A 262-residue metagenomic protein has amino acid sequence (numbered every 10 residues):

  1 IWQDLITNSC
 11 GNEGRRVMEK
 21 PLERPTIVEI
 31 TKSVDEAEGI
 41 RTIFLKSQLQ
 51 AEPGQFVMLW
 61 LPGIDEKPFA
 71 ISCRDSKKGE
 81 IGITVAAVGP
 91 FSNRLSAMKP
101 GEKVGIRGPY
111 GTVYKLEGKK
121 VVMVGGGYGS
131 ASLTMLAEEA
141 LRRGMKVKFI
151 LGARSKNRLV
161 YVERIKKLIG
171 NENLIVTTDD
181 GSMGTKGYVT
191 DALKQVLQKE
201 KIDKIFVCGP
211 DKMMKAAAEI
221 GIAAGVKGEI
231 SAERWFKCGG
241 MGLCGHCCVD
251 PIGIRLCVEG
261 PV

Functional and structural regions predicted by a protein language model:
E19-E102: Ferredoxin-reductase
K32, C73, V176-T178, I230 (+1 more regions): Structural signal for conserved beta-strand scaffold positions within catalytic alpha/beta enzyme cores
P90-F236: FNR/FR-type flavoprotein reductase catalytic core
S132, D211-K212, E233-P261: Local cysteine-cluster metal-coordination motifs and their immediate loop/turn environment, predominantly Fe-S cluster
